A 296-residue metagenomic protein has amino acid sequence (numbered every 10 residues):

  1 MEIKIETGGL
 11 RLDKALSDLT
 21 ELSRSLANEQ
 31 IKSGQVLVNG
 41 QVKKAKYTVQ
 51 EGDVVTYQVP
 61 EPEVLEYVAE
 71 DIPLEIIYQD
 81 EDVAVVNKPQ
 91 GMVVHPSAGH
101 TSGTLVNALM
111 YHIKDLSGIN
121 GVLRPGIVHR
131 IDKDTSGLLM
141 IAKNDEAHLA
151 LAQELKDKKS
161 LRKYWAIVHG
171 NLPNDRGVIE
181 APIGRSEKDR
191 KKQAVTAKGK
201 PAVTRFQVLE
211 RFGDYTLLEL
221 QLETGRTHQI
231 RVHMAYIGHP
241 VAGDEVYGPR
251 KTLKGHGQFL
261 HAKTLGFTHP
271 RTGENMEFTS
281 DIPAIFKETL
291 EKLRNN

Functional and structural regions predicted by a protein language model:
M1-N296: RNA pseudouridine synthases
